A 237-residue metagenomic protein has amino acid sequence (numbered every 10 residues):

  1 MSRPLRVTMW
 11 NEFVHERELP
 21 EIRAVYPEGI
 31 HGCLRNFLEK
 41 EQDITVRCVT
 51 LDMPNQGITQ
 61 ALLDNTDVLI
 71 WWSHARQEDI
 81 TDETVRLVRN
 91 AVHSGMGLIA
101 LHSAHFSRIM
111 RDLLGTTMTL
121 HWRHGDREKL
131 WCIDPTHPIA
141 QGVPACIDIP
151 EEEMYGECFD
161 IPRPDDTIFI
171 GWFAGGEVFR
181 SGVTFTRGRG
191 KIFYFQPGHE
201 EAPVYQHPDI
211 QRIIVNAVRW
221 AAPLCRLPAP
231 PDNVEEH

Functional and structural regions predicted by a protein language model:
M1-N65, D232-H237: Aromatic-Pro/Gly-enriched surface loop or interdomain linker that acts as a lid/target-recognition segment
S2-P4, R187-H237: Extracellular ligand-binding/catalytic regions of CAZymes and related secreted enzymes and adhesion modules
T8-W10, L101, F195: Short hydrophobic segments within beta-strands
V14-H15, M53, A75-E78, A104-R108 (+1 more regions): Solvent-exposed loop/turn segments at secondary-structure junctions within structured extracellular/periplasmic domains
T45-R47, D64, D112, L120-Q196 (+1 more regions): Catalytic beta-strand/loop cores that center a nucleophilic Ser/Cys/Thr and support acyl-enzyme chemistry
D52-T59, R76-T81, A174-G175: Acidic-and-aromatic substrate-binding clefts and catalytic sites of carbohydrate-active enzymes
V68-W72, Y194: Structural motif
R76-V143: A glycine-rich, often tryptophan-bearing local segment used as a flexible ligand/cofactor-contacting loop or short
